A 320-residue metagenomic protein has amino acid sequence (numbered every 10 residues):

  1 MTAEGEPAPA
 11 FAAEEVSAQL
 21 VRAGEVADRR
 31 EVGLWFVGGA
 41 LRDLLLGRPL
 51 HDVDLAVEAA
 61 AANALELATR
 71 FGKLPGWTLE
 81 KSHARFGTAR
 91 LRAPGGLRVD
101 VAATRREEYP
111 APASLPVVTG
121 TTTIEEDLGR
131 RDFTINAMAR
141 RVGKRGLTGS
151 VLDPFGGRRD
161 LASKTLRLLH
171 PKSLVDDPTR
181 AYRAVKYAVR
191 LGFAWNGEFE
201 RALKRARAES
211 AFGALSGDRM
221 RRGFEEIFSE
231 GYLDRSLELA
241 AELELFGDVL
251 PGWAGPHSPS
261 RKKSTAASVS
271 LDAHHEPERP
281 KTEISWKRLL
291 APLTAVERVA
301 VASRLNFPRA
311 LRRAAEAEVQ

Functional and structural regions predicted by a protein language model:
M1-Q320: Catalytic cores of the polymerase beta-like nucleotidyltransferase superfamily and closely associated nucleotide
